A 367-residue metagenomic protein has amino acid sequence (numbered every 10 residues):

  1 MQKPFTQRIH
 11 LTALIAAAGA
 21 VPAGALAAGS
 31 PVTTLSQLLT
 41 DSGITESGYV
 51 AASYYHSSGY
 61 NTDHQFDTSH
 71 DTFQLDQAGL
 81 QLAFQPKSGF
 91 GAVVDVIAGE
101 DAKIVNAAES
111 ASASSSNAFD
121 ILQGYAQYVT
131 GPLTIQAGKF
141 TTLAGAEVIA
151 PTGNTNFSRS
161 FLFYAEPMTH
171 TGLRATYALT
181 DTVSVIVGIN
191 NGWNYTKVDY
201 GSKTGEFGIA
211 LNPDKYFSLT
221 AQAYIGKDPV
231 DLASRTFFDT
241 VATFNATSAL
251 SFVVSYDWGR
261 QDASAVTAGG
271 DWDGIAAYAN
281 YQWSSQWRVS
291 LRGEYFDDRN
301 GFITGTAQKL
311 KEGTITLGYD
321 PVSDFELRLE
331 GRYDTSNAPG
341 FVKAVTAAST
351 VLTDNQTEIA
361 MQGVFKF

Functional and structural regions predicted by a protein language model:
M1-S30: Cleavable N-terminal export/targeting peptides
Q2-P4, H64-D67, E109-N117, P213-F367: Outer-membrane beta-barrel pore domains
R8-L11, F140, V289, G293: Hydrophobic alpha-helical segments, especially transmembrane helices and their immediate juxtamembrane helical caps
I9-H10, Q74, E166-P167, D271 (+2 more regions): Short hydrophobic/aromatic segments of transmembrane alpha-helices and their interfaces
G29-N194, G201-K203, A210-S218, Y278-Y281 (+1 more regions): Outer membrane beta-barrel
P167, K197-T204, V230-F237: Short, contiguous, pocket-lining structural segments that sit at or immediately flank catalytic/ligand-binding sites
